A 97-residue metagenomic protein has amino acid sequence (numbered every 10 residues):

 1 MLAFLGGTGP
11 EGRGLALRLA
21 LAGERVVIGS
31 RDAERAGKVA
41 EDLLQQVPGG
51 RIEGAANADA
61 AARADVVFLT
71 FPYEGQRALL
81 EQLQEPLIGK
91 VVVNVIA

Functional and structural regions predicted by a protein language model:
M1-D42: NAD(P)+-binding Rossmann beta1-loop-alpha1 motif at the extreme N-terminus of oxidoreductases
Q46-R51, A55-V92: Rossmann-like NAD(P)-binding element
V93-A97: Glycine-/Pro-rich loop/turn segments that contact NAD(P) or position catalytic residues in Rossmann-like domains
